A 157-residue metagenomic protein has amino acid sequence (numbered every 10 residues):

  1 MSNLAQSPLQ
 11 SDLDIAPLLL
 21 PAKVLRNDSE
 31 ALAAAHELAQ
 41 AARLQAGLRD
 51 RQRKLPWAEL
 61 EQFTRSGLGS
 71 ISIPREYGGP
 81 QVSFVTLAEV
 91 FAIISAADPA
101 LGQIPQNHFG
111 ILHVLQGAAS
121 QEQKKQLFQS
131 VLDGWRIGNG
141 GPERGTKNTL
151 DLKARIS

Functional and structural regions predicted by a protein language model:
M1-N27: Intrinsic disorder at enzyme termini
N3, H113, T146-K147: Flexible loop/turn segments at secondary-structure boundaries
D28-A31, A35, P56, S83 (+2 more regions): Generic structural signal for well-ordered, non-membrane alpha-helical segments in soluble metabolic enzymes
A33-A35, K54-S72: N-terminal glycine-rich anion-binding loops that anchor highly charged ligand groups
L38-A46: N-terminal capping segment at the start of a domain
G69-F128, D133: Internal helix-loop-helix
Q123-S157: Glycine-rich, Trp-frequent "lid" loop and neighboring beta-strands that shape and gate the flavin cofactor pocket
